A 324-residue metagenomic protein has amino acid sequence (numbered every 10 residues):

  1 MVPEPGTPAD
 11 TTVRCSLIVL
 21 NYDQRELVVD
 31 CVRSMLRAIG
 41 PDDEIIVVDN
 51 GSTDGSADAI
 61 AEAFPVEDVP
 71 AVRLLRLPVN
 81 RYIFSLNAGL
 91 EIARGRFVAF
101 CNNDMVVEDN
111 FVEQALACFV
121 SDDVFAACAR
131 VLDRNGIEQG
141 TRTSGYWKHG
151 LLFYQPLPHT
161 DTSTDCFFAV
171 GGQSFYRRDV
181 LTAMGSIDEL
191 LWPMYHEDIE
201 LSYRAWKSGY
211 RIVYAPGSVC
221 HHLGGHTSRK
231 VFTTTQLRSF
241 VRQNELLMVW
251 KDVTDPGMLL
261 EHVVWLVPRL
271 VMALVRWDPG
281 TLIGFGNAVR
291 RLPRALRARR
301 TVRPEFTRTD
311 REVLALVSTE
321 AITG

Functional and structural regions predicted by a protein language model:
R33-D42: Short, acidic, metal-binding catalytic loop of nucleotide-sugar glycosyltransferases
S34, D49-D58: A conserved acidic beta->alpha catalytic loop
R76-A93, N103: Glycine-rich, basic loop-to-helix element that forms the pyrophosphate-binding segment of sugar-nucleotide handling
V98: Short aromatic/hydrophobic "clamp" motif used to bind/position activated sugar donors
M105-T141: Conserved donor NDP-sugar-binding/catalytic core segment of glycosyltransferases
Q114, F167-G185, L190-V219: A short, conserved alpha-helix in the catalytic core of glycosyltransferases
Y146-C166: Short, flexible, basic/aromatic active-site loop/helix in glycosyltransferases
D255-G324: Non-catalytic, C-terminal membrane-associated alpha-helical segments of glycosyltransferases
